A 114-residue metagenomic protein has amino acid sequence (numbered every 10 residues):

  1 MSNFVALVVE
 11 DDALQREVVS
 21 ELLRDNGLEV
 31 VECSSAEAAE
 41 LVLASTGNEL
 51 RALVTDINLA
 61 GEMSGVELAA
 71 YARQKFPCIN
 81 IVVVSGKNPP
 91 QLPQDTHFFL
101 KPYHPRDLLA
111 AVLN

Functional and structural regions predicted by a protein language model:
E10: Conserved acidic carboxylate
A13-V31, P105: Two-component/phosphorelay signaling modules centered on CheY-like receiver
S20, Y103-N114: C-terminal output helix
E32-A52: Acidic, metal-coordinating helix/loop segments flanking the phosphotransfer/catalytic sites of two-component signaling
S35, M63-L68: Acidic catalytic/metal-coordinating carboxylates
D56-I57: Active-site residues of response regulator receiver
V66-C78: Short amphipathic alpha-helix used as the core "switch/output" element in two-component signaling
